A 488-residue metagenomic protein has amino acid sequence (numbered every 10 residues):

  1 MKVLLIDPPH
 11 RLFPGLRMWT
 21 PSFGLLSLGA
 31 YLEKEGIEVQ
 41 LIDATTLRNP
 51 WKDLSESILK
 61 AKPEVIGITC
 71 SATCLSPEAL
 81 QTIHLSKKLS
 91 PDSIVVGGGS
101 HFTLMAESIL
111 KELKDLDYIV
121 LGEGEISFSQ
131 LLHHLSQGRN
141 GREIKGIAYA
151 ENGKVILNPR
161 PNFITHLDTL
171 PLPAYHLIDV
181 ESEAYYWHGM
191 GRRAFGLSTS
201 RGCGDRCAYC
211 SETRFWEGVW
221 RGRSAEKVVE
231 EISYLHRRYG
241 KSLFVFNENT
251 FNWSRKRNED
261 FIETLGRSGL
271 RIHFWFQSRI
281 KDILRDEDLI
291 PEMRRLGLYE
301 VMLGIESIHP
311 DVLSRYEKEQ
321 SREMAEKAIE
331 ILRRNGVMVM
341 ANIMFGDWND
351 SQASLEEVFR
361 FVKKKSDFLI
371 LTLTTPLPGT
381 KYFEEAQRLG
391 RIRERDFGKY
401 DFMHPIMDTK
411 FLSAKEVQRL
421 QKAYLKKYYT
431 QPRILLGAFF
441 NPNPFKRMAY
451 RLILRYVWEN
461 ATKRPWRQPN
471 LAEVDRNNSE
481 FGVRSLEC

Functional and structural regions predicted by a protein language model:
K2, Y31-H166, T375-G379: Glycine-rich beta-alpha loop elements in corrinoid/cobalamin-binding modules across cobalamin-dependent enzymes
K2-P14: Nucleotide-activated donor-dependent transferases that construct or modify glycoconjugates
V3-L5, E64, K381-E384, R388-R391 (+1 more regions): Radical SAM enzyme core and accessory elements
L12-G15, A106, D205, K256 (+4 more regions): Flexible glycine/acidic-rich beta-alpha junction loops that bind and position SAM and/or redox cofactors in anaerobic
L12-L25: Glycine- and acidic-residue-enriched helix-capping/strand-helix junction motifs
T20, D168, P173-M340, F345-D347 (+2 more regions): Radical SAM [4Fe-4S] cluster-binding motif and immediate context
K62-I66, K241, S366-D367: Proline-aspartate-enriched helix->loop->beta-strand connector
S108-I126, E292-E300, E357-L371: Structural recognition of alpha->loop->beta junctions
